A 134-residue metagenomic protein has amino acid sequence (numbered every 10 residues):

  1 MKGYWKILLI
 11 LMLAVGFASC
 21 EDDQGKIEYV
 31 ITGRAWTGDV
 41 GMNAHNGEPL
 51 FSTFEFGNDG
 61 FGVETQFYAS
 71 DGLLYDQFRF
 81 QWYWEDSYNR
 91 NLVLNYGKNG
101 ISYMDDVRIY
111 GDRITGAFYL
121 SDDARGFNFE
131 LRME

Functional and structural regions predicted by a protein language model:
M1-K2, E21: N-terminal hydrophobic targeting signals that begin at the initiator methionine
G3-I10: Sec-dependent signal peptide recognition, specifically the positively charged N-region followed immediately by
L11-L13, L131: Generic leucine side-chain signal with a strong bias for well-ordered alpha-helical environments
V15-S19: C-terminal motif of bacterial Sec signal peptides marking the signal peptidase cleavage site
E21-Q77, Y88-E134: Lipid interaction determinants
W82-W84: Conserved hydrophobic positions within beta-strands
